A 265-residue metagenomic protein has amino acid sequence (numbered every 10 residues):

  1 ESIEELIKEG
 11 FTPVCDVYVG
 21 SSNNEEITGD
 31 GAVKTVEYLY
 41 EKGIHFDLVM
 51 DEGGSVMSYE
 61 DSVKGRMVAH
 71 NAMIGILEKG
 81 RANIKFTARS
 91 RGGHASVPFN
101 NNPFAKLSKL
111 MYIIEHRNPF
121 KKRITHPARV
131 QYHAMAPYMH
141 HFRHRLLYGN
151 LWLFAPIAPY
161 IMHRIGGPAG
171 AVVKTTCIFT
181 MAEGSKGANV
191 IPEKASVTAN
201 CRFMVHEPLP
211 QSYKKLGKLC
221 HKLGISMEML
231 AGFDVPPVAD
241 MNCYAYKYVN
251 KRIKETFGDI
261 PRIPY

Functional and structural regions predicted by a protein language model:
E1-D30, I84-S90, V97-P119, A199: Alpha-helical metal-binding/catalytic segments enriched in His/Glu/Asp
E1-M73: Acidic/histidine-rich catalytic neighborhood of metal-dependent amide-processing enzymes
G10-T12, I74-R81, G170-A171, A188-P192: Short glycine/proline-enriched loop/turn "hinge" motifs that connect secondary-structure elements and lie
E37-L48, Y112-P127, K254-E255: Structural signature of cysteine-dependent C-C bond-forming condensing enzymes
E52-G54, A88, A182: Fold-independent oxyanion-binding glycine-rich loops and adjacent beta-strand/coil segments at enzyme active sites
M57-Y59, F120-K186, E193, V205-K218 (+1 more regions): An extended, acidic, His-containing surface patch that forms the Zn2+-binding/catalytic region of metallohydrolases
A88-G92, A231-F233: Short, histidine-centered active-site or binding-site loop motifs used for metal coordination, general acid-base
S90-S96, K186, C201-P208: A generic structural motif
